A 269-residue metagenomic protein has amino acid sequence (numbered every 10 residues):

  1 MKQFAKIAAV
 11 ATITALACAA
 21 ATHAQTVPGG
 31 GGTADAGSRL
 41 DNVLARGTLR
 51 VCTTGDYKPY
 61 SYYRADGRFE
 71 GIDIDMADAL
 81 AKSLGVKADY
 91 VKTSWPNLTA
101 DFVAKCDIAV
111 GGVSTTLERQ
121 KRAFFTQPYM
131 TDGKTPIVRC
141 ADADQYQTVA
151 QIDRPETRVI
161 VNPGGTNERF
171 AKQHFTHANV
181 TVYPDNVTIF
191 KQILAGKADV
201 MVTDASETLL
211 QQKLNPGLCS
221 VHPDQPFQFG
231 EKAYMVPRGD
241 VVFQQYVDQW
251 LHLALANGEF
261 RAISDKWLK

Functional and structural regions predicted by a protein language model:
T26-A34, D75-S83, C140-D142, A150 (+3 more regions): Extended ligand-binding regions for polar small-molecule ligands
A36, I74, Y90-A100, T181-A195 (+1 more regions): Short helix-initiation/N-cap motifs at beta->coil->alpha
R46-I72: Short glycine-rich His-centered loop
G47-T53, V149-G164: Short loop->beta-strand "edge-of-pocket" segments that line small-molecule binding or catalytic clefts across diverse
L49-R50, G85-K87, A104-G111, T157-R158 (+2 more regions): Alpha-to-beta junction loops
S61-A65, A77-V86, T148-D153, N167-P184 (+3 more regions): Ligand-binding cleft/hinge of the Venus flytrap
I74, D78, K82, K87-Q151 (+2 more regions): Acidic, polar ligand-binding/catalytic clefts
T131-V138, A205, L209-H252, K269: Periplasmic-binding protein-like
